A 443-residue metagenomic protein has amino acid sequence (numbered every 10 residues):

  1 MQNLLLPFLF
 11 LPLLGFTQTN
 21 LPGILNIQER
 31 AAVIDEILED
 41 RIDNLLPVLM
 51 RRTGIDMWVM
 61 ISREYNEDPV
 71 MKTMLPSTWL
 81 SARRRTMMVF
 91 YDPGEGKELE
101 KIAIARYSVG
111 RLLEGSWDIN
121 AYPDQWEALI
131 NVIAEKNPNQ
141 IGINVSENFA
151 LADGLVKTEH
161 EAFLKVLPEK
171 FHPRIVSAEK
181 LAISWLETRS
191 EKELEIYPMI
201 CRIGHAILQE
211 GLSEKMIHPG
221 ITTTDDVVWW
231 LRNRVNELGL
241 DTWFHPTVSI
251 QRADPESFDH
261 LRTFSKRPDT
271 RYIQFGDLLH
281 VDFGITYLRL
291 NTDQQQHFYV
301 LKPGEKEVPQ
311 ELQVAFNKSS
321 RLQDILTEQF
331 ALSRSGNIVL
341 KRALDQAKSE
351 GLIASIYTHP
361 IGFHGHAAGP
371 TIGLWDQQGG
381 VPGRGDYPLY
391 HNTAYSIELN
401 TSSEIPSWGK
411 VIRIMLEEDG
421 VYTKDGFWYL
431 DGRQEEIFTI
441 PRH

Functional and structural regions predicted by a protein language model:
L4-L14: Sec-dependent N-terminal signal peptides
T19-H443: Active-site neighborhoods and metal-handling regions in enzymes and metal-associated proteins
